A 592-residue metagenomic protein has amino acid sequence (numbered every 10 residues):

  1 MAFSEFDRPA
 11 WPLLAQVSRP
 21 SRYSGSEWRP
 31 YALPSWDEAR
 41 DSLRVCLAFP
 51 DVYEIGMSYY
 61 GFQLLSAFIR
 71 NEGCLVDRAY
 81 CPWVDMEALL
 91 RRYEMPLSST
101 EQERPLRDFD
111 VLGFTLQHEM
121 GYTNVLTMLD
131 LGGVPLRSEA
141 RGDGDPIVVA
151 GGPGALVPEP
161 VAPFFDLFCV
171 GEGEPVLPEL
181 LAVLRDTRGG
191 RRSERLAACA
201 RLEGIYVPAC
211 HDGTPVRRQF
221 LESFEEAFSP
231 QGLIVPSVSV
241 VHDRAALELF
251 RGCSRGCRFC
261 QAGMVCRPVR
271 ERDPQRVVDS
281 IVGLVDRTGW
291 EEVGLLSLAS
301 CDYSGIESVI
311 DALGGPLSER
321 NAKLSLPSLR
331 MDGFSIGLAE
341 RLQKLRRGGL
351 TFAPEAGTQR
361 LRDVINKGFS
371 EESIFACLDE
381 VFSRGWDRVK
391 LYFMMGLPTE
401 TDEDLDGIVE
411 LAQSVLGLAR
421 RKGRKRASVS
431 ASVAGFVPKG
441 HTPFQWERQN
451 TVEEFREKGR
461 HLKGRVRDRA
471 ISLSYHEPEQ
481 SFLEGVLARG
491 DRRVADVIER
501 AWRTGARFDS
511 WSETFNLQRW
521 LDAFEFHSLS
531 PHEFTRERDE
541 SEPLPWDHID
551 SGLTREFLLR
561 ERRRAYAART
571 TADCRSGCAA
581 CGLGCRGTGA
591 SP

Functional and structural regions predicted by a protein language model:
M1-S35, L47, R467-P592: Radical SAM enzyme core and accessory elements
A15-C46, Y53-E54, Y206-A246, G552-A565 (+1 more regions): N-terminal [4Fe-4S]-dependent radical SAM core
S42-E54, S66, N71, I234-F259 (+4 more regions): N-terminal pre-triad scaffold of radical SAM enzymes
L47-A48, G283-S430, A434: Conserved SAM/AdoMet-binding glycine-rich loop
F62, Y93, L129, P163-F168 (+8 more regions): Short secondary-structure boundary/capping segments
C81-G213, G440-D491, E499-S512: Glycine-rich beta-alpha loop elements in corrinoid/cobalamin-binding modules across cobalamin-dependent enzymes
D85, P160, S304-G305, F334-L338 (+6 more regions): Flexible glycine/acidic-rich beta-alpha junction loops that bind and position SAM and/or redox cofactors in anaerobic
S239-Q275, A580-P592: Canonical Radical SAM [4Fe-4S] cluster-binding loop centered on the CxxxCxxC motif and its immediate flanking residues
